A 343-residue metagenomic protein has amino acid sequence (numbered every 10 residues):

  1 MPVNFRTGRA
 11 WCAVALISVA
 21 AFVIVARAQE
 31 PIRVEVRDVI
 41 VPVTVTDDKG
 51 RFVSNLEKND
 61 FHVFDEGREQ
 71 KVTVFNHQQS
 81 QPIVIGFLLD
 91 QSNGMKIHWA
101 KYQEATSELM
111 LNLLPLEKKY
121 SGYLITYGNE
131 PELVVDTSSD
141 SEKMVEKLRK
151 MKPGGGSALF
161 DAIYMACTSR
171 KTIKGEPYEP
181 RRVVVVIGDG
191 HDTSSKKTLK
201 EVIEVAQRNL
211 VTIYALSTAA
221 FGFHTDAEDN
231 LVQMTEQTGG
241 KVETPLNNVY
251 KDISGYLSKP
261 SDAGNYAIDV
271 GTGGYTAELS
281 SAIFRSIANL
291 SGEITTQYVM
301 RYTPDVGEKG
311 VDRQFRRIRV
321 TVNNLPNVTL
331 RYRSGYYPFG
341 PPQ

Functional and structural regions predicted by a protein language model:
M1-G8: N-terminal secretory signal peptides that target proteins for export/translocation
R9-A10, I97: Short, low-complexity intrinsically disordered segments
W11-V23: Bacterial N-terminal signal peptides
R27-Q343: Scaffold/interface architecture of coatomer-like assemblies
